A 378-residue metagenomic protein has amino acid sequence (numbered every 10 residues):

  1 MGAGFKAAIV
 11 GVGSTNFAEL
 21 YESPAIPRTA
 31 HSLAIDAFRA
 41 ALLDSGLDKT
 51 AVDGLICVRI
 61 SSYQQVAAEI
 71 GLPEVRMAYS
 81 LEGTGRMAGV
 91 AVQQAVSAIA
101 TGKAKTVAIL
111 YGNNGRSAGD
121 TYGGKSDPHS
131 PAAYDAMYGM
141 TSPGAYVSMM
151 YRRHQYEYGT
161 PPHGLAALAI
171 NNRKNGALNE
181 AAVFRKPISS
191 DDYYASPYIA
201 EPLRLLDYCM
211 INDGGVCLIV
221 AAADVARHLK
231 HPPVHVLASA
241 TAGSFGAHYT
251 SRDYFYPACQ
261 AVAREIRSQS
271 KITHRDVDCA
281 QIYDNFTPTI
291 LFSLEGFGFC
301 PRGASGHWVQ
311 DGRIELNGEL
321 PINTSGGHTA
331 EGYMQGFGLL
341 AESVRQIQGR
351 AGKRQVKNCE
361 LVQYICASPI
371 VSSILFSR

Functional and structural regions predicted by a protein language model:
M1-A30, A167, Y198-A261, E265 (+6 more regions): Condensing-enzyme catalytic core mediating Claisen C-C bond formation in acyl metabolism
M1-R86, Q94, A98, H154-P161 (+5 more regions): Conserved active-site "lid/cap" helical segment
L20-E22, A118-G124, A177-A181, H248-Y249 (+2 more regions): Short acidic, glycine/serine/threonine-rich loops at helix termini
K49-V58, M77-Y79, V107-G112, H163-I170 (+5 more regions): Beta-strand segments within the central parallel beta-sheet cores of soluble alpha/beta enzyme folds
I56-L110, N114-Y146, F184-M210, A242-S244 (+2 more regions): Conserved catalytic cysteine-centered active-site region of acyl-thioester-dependent Claisen-condensing enzymes
S62-I70, H248-R252, D284-H307, I370-S377: Short glycine/threonine-rich loop-to-helix capping motif typified by GTGT followed within a few residues by an Asp-Pro
G83-N113, G144-N179, L218-D224, E331-A351: Active-site-proximal alpha-helical scaffold in enzymes
R152-N212: Internal metal/ion-chelating core segments
